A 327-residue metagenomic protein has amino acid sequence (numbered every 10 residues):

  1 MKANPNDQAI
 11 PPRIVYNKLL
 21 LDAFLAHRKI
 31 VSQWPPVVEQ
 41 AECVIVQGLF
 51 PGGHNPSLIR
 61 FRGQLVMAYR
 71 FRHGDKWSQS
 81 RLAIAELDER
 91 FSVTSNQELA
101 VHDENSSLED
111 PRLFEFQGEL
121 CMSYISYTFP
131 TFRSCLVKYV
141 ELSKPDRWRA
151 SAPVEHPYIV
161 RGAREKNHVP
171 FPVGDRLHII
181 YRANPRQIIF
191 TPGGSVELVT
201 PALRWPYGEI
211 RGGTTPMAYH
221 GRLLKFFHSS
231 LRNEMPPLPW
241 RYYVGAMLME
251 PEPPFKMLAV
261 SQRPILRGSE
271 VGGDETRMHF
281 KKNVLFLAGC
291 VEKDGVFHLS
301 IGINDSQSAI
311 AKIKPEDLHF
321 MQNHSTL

Functional and structural regions predicted by a protein language model:
K2-P51, I59-E104, E115-G208, A218-F280 (+1 more regions): Beta-rich carbohydrate-recognition and catalytic domains
P51-P56, D110, G213, R277-G289: Signature of short aromatic-glycine-proline-rich micro-motifs recurring in repeat-based ectodomains
A83, P111, H168, T214-P216 (+1 more regions): Hydrophobic/aromatic beta-strand elements that line small-molecule binding cavities or substrate pockets in beta-rich
I265, C290-E292: Electrostatic interaction modules used in gene-expression and signaling proteins
G295-H298: Low-complexity, intrinsically disordered Gly/Pro/Thr-rich segments
